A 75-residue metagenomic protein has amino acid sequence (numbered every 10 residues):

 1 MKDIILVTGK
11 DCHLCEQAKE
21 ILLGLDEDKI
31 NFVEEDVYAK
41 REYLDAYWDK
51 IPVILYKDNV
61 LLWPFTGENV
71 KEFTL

Functional and structural regions predicted by a protein language model:
M1, K29-N31: A generic structural signal for alpha->beta connector loops
M1-G24: Local sequence-structure signature of Cys/Sec-based thiol-disulfide redox active-site neighborhoods
Q17-E20, A46, F65: Generic recognition of short, well-ordered alpha-helical segments
N31-R41: Thiol-based oxidoreductase modules, predominantly thioredoxin-like and allied folds used for disulfide exchange
K40-Y43, V70: A short acidic, often aromatic-flanked loop/helix-cap motif at beta-alpha or helix-coil junctions that lines enzyme
D45-I54: Structural micro-motif
Y56-L75: Non-catalytic, surface beta->alpha helical segment in thiol-disulfide oxidoreductase systems
